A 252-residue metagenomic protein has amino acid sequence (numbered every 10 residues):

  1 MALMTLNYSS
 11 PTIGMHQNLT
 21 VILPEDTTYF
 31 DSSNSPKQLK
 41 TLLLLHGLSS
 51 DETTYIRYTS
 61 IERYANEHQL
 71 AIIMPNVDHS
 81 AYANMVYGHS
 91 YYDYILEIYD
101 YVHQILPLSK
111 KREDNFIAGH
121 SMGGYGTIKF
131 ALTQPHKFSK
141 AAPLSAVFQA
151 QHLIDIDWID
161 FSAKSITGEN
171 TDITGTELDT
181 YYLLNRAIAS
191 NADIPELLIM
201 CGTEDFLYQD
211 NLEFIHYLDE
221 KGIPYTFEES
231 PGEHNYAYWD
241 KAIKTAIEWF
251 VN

Functional and structural regions predicted by a protein language model:
M1-N252: Non-catalytic cap/lid and distal C-terminal segments of serine-dependent acyl enzymes
